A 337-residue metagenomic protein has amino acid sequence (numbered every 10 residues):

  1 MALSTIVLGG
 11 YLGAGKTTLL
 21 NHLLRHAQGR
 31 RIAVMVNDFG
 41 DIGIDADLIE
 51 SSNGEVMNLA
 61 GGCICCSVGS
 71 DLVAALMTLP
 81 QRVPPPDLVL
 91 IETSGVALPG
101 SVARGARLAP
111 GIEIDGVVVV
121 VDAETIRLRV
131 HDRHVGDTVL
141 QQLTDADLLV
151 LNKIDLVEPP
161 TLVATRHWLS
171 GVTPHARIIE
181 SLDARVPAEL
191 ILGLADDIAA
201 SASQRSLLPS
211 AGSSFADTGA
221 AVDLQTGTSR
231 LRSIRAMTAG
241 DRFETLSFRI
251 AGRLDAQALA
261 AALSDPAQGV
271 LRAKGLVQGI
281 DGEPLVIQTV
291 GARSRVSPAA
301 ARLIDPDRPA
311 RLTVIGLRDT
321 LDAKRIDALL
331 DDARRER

Functional and structural regions predicted by a protein language model:
A2-L140: Nucleotide-state-sensitive switch-loop elements of NTP-binding domains
S4, V68-D71, L98, E113 (+7 more regions): Helical mechanochemical/support elements of P-loop NTPase systems and associated helical scaffolds
A33, L90, E113-D122, Q141-I154 (+1 more regions): Conserved beta-strand/loop subsegment of P-loop NTPase cores
F39, T93-S94, V121-E124, K153-I154 (+3 more regions): Fold-independent oxyanion-binding glycine-rich loops and adjacent beta-strand/coil segments at enzyme active sites
A75, S101-G105, Q142-D145, A164-G171 (+1 more regions): Alpha-helical scaffold elements adjacent to nucleotide-binding pockets in ATP/GTP-utilizing enzyme cores
L90, V150, T245-S247, T313: Short aromatic/hydrophobic contact patches that present stacked aromatics for nucleic-acid/ligand binding
A123-E124, L128-D132, L149, D155-L156 (+1 more regions): P-loop NTPase catalytic nucleotide-binding module
L156-A310, R318-R337: C-terminal accessory "lid"/substrate-recognition subdomains
